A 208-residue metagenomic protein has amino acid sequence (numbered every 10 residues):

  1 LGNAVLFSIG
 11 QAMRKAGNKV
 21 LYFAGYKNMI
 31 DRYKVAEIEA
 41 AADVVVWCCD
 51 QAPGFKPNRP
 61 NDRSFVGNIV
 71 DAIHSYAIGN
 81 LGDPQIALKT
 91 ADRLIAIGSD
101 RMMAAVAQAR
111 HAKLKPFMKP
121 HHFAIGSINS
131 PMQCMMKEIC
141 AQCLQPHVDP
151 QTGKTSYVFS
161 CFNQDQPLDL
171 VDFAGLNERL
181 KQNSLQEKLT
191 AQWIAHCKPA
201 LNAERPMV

Functional and structural regions predicted by a protein language model:
L1-G2, S99: Alpha-helical hinge/cap motifs
G2-R14: Histidine-anchored nucleotide/phosphate-binding helix
M13-V20, A40-D43: Conserved S-adenosyl-L-methionine
Y26-N28: Active-site glycine- and acidic-residue-rich loops that bind and position anionic ligands or nucleotide-like cofactors
I30-V208: Reductase modules of NAD(P)H-dependent flavoproteins
